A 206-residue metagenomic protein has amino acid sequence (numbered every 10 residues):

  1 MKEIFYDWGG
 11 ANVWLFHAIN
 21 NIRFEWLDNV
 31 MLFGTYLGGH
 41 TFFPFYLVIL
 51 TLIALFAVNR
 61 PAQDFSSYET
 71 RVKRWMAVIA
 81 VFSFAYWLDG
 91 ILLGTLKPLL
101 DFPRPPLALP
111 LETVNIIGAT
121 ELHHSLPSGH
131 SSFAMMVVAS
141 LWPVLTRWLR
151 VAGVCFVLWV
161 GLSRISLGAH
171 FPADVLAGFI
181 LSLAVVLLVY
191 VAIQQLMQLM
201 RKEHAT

Functional and structural regions predicted by a protein language model:
M1-Y46, L93-E121: N-terminal transmembrane-helix/juxtamembrane module of multi-pass inner/ER membrane proteins
I22, W26, F56-N59, P98-P103 (+4 more regions): Membrane-interface elements of multi-pass transporters and channels
W26-L27, R71-W75, L145-A152: Membrane-helix interface segments
F33, T41-F45, A77, R147-C155 (+1 more regions): Alpha-helical transmembrane segments of integral membrane proteins
P44-R60, A134-W142: Hydrophobic, aromatic-rich transmembrane alpha-helices and their immediate juxtamembrane boundary segments
F65-P143, M200: Membrane-interface loops
V114-T206: Membrane-embedded catalytic cores of phosphoryl/pyrophosphoryl-handling enzymes
